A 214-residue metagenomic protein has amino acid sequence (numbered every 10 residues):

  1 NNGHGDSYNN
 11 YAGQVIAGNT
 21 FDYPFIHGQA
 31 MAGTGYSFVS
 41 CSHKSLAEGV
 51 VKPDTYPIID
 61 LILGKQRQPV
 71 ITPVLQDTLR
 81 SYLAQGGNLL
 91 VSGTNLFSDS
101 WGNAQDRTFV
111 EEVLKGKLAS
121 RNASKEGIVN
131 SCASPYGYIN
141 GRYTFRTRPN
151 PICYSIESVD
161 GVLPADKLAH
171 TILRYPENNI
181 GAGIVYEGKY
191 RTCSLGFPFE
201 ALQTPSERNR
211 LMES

Functional and structural regions predicted by a protein language model:
N1-I58, S100, Y190, F199-Q203 (+1 more regions): Aromatic-Pro/Gly-enriched surface loop or interdomain linker that acts as a lid/target-recognition segment
N1-N2, C41-K44, L61-Q66, S92-F97 (+2 more regions): Active-site-proximal beta-strand/loop segments in catalytic clefts of secreted hydrolases
N19-Y23, I71, D106, R208: Phosphate/oxyanion-binding active-site loops and adjacent basic polyanion-contact surfaces
Y23-H27, L75-T78, R208-L211: Stable alpha-helical elements in mature extracytoplasmic
G33, A84, N88-V91, S134 (+1 more regions): A glycine-centered loop/beta-turn motif at secondary-structure junctions
H43-V50, P73-T78, E177-A182: Alpha-helical scaffolding within the catalytic cores of extracellular/periplasmic polymer-degrading hydrolases
I59, T78-S81, V110-E111, Y190 (+1 more regions): Short, low-complexity, polar/charged sequence segments that are solvent-exposed and flexible
K65-C153, L168-A169, P176-E177: A glycine-rich, often tryptophan-bearing local segment used as a flexible ligand/cofactor-contacting loop or short
